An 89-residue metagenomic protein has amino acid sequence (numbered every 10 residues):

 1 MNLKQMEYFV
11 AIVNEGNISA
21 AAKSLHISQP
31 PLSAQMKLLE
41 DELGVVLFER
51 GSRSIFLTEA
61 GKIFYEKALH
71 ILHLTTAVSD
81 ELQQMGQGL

Functional and structural regions predicted by a protein language model:
N2-Q5, Q29, S54, G61: The N-cap/first-turn positions of alpha helices within or immediately adjacent to helix-turn-helix DNA-binding domains
V10-S28: Short helix-boundary/capping micro-motifs
N17-I18, M36, R50: Helix-turn-helix DNA-binding elements, focusing on the entry/boundary residues of the two helices that contact DNA
S24-L25, M36, L43, F64: Core residues of bacterial helix-turn-helix
E40-L57, S79: A short LG(V/I)-centered, amphipathic sequence patch enriched for acidic residue(s) preceding the LG motif
A60-L74, M85: Short, solvent-exposed amphipathic helices
Q83-L89: Interdomain hinge and pocket-entrance segments immediately C-terminal to HTH DNA-binding domains
